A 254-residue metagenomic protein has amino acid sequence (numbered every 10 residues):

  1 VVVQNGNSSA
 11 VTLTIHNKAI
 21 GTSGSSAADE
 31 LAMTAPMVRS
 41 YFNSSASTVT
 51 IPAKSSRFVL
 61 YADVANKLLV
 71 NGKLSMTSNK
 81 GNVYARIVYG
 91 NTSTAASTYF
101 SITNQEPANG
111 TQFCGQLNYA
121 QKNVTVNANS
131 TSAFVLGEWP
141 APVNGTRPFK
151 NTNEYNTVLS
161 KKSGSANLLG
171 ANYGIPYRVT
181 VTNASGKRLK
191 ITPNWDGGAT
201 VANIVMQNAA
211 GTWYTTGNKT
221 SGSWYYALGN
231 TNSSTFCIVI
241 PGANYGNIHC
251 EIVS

Functional and structural regions predicted by a protein language model:
V1-S23, M76-S78, N183-L189, I240: Asparagine-centered strand-capping/turn motif at beta-strand->loop junctions
V2, L68-G72, Y173-V179, N232-S234: Short, solvent-exposed loop/turn segments enriched in Ser/Thr/Gly
T14-S23, Y89-A96, W195-G198: Amphipathic alpha-helical scaffolding segments
A19-R39, G197-A209: Short aromatic-acidic-glycine turn motif
E30-K67, N208-T235, I240: Intrinsically disordered, low-complexity Pro/Gly/Ser/Thr-rich segments with frequent PxxP/GP/PP motifs and embedded
P52-G170: Acidic, serine/threonine- and glycine-rich low-complexity intrinsically disordered segments that serve as flexible
W139, L159-W195: Long, positively charged binding patches that form subdomain-scale interaction surfaces for polyanionic ligands
T182-S254: C-terminal functional regions that serve as terminal interaction/effector modules
